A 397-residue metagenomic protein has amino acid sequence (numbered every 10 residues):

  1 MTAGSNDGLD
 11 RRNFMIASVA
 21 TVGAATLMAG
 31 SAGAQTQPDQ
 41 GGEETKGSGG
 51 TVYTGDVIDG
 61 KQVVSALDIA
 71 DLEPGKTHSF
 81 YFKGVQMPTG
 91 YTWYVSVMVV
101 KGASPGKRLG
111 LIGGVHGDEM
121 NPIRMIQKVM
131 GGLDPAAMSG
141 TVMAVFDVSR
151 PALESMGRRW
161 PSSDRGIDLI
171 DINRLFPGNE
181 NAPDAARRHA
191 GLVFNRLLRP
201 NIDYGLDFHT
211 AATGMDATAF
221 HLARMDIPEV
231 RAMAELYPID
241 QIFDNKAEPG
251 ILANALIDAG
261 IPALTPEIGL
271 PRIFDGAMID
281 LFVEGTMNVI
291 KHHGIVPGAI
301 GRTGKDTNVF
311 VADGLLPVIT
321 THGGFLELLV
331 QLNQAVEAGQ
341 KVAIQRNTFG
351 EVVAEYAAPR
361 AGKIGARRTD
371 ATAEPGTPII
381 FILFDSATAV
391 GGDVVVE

Functional and structural regions predicted by a protein language model:
M1-D10, A20-L27: N-terminal secretory signal peptides
G8-R11, M15-V19, Q35-E397: Structured catalytic-domain cores with a bias toward divalent-metal coordination
A25-A32, F274: Short helix-capping/linker segments at secondary-structure and domain boundaries
